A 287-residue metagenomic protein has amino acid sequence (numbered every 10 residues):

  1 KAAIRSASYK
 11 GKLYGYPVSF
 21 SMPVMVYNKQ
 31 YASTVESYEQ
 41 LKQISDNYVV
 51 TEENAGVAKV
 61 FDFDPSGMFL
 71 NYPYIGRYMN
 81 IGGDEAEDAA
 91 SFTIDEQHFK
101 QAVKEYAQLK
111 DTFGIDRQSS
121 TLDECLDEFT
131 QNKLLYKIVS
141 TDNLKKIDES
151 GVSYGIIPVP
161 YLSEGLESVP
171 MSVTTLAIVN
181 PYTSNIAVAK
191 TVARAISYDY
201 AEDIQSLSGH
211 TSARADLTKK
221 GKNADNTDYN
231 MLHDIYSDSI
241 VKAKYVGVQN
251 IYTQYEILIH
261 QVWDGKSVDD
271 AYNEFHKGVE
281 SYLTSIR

Functional and structural regions predicted by a protein language model:
K1-V24, E39-K42, E53, I156-P160: Hinge/lid segment of periplasmic solute-binding proteins
P23-Y27, A177-V179: Short glycine- and hydrophobic/aromatic-rich loop-to-beta-strand nucleating segment in the catalytic cores
A89-S119: Glycine-centered hinge/linker elements that transmit conformational signals in sensory and ligand-binding systems
D116-T130: Short helix-initiation/N-cap motifs at beta->coil->alpha
L122, I138-K145, T175: Beta->alpha turn/N-cap motifs
L135-S140, G155: Paired acidic/hydrophobic, glycine-rich loop segments that form the ligand-binding mouth/hinge of periplasmic-binding
D148-G209, I257: Extracytoplasmic/periplasmic substrate-recognition and gating elements
I157, Q205-Q261: Long, aromatic- and glycine/proline-rich binding clefts that accommodate carbohydrate-like moieties
